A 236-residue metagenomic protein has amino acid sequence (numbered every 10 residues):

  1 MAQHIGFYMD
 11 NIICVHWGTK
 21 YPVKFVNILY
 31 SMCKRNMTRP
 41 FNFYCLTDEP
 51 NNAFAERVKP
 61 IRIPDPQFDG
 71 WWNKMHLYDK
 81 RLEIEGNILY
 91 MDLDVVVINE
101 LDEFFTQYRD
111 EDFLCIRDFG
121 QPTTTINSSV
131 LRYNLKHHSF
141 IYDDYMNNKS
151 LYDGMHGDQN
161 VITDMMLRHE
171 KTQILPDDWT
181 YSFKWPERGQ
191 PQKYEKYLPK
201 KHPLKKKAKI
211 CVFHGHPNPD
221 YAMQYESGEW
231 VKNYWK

Functional and structural regions predicted by a protein language model:
I5-I28, R39, C45, F54-R62 (+1 more regions): A glycosyltransferase accessory/donor-loop signature
Y30-R35: Surface-exposed amphipathic alpha-helices with a cationic face
M37-F41, I84: Short, solvent-exposed loop/edge-beta patches enriched in aromatic
T47-E49: Glycosyltransferase specificity loop/lid
N51-A55, P60-R62, P66-Q67, W72-T125 (+1 more regions): GT-A fold catalytic core of metal-dependent nucleotide-sugar glycosyltransferases, centered on the diacidic
T124-I126, M223-Q224: Short glycine/proline-enriched turns and hinge-like loops at secondary-structure junctions
I126-N127, K207: A generic structural signal for well-ordered coil/turn residues at beta-strand boundaries that shape enzyme active-site
